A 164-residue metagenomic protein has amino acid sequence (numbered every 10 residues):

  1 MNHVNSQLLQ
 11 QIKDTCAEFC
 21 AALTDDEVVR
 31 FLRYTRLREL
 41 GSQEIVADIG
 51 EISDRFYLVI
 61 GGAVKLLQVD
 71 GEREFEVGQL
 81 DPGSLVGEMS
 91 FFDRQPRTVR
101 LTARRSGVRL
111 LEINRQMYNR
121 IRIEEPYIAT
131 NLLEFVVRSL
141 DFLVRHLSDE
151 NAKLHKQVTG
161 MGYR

Functional and structural regions predicted by a protein language model:
M1-R164: Cytosolic regulatory regions built on CNB/CRP/Popeye-like sensor folds
